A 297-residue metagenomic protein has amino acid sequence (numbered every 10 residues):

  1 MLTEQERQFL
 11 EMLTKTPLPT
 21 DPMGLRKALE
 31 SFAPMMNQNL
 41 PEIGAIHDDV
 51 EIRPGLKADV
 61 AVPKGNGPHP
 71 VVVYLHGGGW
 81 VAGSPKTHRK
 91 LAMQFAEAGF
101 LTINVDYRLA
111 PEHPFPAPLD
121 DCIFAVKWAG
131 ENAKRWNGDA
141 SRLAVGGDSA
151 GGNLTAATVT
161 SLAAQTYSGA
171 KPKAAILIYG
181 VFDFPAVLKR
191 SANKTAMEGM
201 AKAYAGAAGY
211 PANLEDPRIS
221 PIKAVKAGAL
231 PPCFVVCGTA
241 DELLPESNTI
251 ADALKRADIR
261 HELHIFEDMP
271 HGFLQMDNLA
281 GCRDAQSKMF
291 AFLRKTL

Functional and structural regions predicted by a protein language model:
M1-L297: Alpha/beta-hydrolase superfamily serine-hydrolase fold, recognizing
